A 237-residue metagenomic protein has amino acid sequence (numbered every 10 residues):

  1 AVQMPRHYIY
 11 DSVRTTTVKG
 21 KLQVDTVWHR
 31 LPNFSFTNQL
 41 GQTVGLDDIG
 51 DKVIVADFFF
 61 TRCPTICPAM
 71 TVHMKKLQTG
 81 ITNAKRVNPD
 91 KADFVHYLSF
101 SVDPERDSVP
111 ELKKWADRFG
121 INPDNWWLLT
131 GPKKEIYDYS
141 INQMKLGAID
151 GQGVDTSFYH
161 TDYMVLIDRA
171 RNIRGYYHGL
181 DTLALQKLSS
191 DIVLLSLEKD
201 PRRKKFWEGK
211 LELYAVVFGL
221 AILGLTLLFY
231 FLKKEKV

Functional and structural regions predicted by a protein language model:
A1-R30, G224-V237: N-terminal targeting signals for export/organelle localization
L31-P32, I54, T161-Y163: Short loop/turn microsegments at loop-to-beta-strand junctions
F36, P89-D107, P123-I136: Thiol-based oxidoreductase modules, predominantly thioredoxin-like and allied folds used for disulfide exchange
V44-M74, L98: Short active-site neighborhood of thiol/selenol oxidoreductases, capturing the structured segment around
I66-K85, V109: Typically the conserved alpha-helix immediately C-terminal to a functionally engaged Cys/Sec in thioredoxin-like
V109-T161: Short, internal strand/loop/helix patches that form the active-site neighborhood or redox-interaction surface
Q152-K236: Thiol-/selenol-based redox modules, centered on thioredoxin-like and closely related oxidoreductase domains
